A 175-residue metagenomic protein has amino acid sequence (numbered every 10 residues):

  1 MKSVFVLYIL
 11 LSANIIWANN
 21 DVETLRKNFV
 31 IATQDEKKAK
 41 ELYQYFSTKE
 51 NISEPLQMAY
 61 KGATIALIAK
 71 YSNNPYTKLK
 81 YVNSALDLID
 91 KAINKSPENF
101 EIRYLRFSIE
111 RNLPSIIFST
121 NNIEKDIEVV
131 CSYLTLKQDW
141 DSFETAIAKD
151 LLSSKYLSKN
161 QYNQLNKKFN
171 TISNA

Functional and structural regions predicted by a protein language model:
M1-V22: Bacterial Sec-dependent N-terminal signal peptides
A18-A39, Y60-A63: N-terminal leader/linker segments that initiate helical-solenoid repeat arrays
V30-Q44, K78-L86, S119-D126: Helix-turn-helix repeat elements of alpha-solenoid scaffolds
V30-T33, L67-Y76, N112-I117: Short coil/turn linking the two alpha-helices of tandem helical-hairpin repeats
N51-I52, P97: Short coil turns that delineate tetratricopeptide repeat
K61, I68, R106, I147 (+1 more regions): Structural register within alpha-helical repeat arrays
V130-A175: Terminal, low-structured helical/coil segments at or just beyond the last alpha-helical repeat
